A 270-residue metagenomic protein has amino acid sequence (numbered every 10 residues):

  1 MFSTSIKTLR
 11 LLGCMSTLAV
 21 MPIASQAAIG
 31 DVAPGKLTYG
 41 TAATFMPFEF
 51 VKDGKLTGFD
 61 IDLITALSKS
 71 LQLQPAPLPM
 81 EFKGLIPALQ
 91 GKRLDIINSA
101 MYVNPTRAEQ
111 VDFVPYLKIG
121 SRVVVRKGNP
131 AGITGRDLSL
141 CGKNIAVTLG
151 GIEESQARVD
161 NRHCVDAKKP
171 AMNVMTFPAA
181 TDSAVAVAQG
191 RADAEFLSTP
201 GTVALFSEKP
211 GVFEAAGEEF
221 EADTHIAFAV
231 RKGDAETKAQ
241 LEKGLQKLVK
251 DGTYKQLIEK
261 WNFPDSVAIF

Functional and structural regions predicted by a protein language model:
F2-L18, S25-Q74, K255-F270: N-terminal hydrophobic or amphipathic helices and topogenic motifs
T41, F45-M46, L56-K69, V125-A179 (+1 more regions): Bilobed "Venus flytrap"/periplasmic-binding protein-like clamshell domains and structurally analogous long
A43, K118-V125, S207-Q246, W261-F270: Periplasmic-binding protein-like
D62-S70, N129-A131, G135-I152, A227-D265: Extended ligand-binding regions for polar small-molecule ligands
T65, K69, Q74-S139, E214 (+1 more regions): Acidic, polar ligand-binding/catalytic clefts
L73-Q74, G91-S99, K143, A179 (+2 more regions): Alpha-to-beta junction loops
Q74, I152-K168, E214-A215, Q246-F270: Ligand-binding clefts/hinges and TM-proximal coupling segments of bilobed small-molecule sensing domains
K83-G84, M101-E109, R158-D160, A188-A222: A ligand-binding cleft/hinge motif common to bilobed small-molecule-binding domains
